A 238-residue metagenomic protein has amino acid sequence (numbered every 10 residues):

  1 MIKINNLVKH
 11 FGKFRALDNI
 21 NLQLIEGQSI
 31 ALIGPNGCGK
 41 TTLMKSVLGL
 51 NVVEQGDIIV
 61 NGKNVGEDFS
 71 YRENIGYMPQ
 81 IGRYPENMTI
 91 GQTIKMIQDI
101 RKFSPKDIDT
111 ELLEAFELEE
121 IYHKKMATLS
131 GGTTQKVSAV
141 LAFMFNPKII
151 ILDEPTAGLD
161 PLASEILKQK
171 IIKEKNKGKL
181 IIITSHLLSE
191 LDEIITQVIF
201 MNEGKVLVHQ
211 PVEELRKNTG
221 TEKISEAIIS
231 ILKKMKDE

Functional and structural regions predicted by a protein language model:
I33-P35: The feature captures the beta-strand-to-loop junction immediately N-terminal to the Walker
L48: Helix-to-loop junction immediately C-terminal to a conserved catalytic motif
G56-Y71: Conserved ABC transporter NBD signature motif
K95, K106-I121: Conserved ABC ATPase "signature" region
I150-E154: Catalytic Walker B motif of ABC-type/P-loop ATPase nucleotide-binding domains
